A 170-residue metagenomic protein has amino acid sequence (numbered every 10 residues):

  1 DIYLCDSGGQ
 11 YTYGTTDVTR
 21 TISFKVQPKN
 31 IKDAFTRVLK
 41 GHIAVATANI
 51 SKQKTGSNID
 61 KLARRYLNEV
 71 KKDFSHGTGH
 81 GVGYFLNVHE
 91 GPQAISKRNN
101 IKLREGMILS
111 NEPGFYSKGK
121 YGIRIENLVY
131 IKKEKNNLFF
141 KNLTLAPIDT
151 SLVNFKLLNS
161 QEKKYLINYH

Functional and structural regions predicted by a protein language model:
D1-H170: Active-site neighborhoods and metal-handling regions in enzymes and metal-associated proteins
